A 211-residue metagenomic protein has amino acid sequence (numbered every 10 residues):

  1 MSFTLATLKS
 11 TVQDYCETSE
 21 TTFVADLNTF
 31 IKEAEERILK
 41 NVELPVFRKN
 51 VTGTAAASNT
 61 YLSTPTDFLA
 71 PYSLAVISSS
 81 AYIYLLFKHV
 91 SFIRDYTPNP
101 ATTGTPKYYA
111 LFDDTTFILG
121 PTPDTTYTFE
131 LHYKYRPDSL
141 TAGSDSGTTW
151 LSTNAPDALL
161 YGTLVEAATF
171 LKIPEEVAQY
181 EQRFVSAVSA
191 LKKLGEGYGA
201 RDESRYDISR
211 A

Functional and structural regions predicted by a protein language model:
M1-A211: Glycine-enriched, solvent-exposed interface loops adjoining structured elements
